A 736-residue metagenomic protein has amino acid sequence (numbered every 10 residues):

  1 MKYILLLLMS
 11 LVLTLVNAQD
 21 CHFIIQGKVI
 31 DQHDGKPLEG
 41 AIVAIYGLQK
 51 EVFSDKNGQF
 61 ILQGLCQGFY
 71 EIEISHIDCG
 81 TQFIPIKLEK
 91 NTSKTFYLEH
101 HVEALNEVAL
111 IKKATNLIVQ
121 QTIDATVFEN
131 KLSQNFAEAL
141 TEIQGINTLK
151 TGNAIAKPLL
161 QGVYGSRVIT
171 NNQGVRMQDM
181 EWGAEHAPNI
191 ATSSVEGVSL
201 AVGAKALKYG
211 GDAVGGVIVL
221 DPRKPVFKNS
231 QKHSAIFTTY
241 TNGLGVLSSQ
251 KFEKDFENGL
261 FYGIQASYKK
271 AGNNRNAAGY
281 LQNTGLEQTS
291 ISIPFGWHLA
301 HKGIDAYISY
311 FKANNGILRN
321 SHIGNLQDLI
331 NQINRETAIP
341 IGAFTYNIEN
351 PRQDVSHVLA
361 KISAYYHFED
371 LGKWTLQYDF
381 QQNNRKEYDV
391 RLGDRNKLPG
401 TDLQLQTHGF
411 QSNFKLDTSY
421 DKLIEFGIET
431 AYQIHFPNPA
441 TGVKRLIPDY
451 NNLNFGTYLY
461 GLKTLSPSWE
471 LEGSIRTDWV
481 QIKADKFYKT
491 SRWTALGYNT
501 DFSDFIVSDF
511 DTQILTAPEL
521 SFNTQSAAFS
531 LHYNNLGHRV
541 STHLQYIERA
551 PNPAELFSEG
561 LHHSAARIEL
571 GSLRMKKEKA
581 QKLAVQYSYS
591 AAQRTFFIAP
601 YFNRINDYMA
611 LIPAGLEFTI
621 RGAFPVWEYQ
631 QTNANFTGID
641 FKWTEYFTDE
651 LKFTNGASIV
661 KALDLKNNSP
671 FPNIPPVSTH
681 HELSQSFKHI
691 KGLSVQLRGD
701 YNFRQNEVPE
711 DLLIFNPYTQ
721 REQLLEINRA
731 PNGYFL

Functional and structural regions predicted by a protein language model:
I24, G243-K270, Y280-N320, R352-G372 (+5 more regions): Transmembrane beta-barrel wall of Gram-negative outer-membrane proteins
I30, A44-Y46, S75-C79, E89-E129 (+2 more regions): Short, acidic, small-residue-rich periplasmic hinge/interaction motif at the N-terminus of Gram-negative outer-membrane
A137-R176, E196: Extracytoplasmic beta-strand/coil segments of soluble accessory domains associated with Gram-negative outer-membrane
E138, V175-G203: Short acidic/polar hinge/loop motifs at secondary-structure boundaries that mediate gating or recognition
L207, V217, P222-D255, A266: Short strand-turn segments of transmembrane beta-barrel domains in outer membranes, especially the first one or two
A271, A277, Q282-T284, K302-I362 (+5 more regions): Flexible loop and strand-edge segments within Gram-negative outer membrane beta-barrel domains
E336-L359, F502-N534, V540, Y546-I605 (+3 more regions): Outer-membrane beta-barrel signature, preferentially recognizing the C-terminal barrel domain of Gram-negative
Y601-I605, M609, A614, G622-E710: Gram-negative outer-membrane beta-barrel transporters
